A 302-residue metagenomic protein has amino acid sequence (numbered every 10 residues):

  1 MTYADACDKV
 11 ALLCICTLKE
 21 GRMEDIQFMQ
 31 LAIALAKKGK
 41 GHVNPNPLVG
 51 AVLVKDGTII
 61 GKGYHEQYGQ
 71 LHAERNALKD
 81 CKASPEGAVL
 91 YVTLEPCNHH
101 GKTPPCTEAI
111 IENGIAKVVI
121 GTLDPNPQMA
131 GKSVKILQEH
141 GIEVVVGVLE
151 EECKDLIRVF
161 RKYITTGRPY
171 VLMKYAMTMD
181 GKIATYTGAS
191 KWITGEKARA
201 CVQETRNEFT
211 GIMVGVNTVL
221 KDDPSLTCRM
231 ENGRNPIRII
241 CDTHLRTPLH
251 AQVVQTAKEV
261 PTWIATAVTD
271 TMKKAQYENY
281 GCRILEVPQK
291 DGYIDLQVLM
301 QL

Functional and structural regions predicted by a protein language model:
Y3, K9-I15, K19: Short, positively charged and aromatic/hydrophobic N-terminal segments
D25-N44, Y163: Short, basic/aromatic recognition patches
P45-L48, Y170-V171: Short, small/polar residue-rich loop motifs at catalytic or cofactor-binding pockets
V49-K55, Y175-A176: Short beta-strand scaffold segments in enzyme catalytic cores
L53-E152, I237, W263, V268 (+1 more regions): Zn2+-dependent cytidine deaminase-like catalytic core
I157-T165: Flexible, polar/acidic helix-loop-strand segments at domain edges
K162, M173-M179, I183-L302: Active-site ligand-binding patch in enzyme domains
